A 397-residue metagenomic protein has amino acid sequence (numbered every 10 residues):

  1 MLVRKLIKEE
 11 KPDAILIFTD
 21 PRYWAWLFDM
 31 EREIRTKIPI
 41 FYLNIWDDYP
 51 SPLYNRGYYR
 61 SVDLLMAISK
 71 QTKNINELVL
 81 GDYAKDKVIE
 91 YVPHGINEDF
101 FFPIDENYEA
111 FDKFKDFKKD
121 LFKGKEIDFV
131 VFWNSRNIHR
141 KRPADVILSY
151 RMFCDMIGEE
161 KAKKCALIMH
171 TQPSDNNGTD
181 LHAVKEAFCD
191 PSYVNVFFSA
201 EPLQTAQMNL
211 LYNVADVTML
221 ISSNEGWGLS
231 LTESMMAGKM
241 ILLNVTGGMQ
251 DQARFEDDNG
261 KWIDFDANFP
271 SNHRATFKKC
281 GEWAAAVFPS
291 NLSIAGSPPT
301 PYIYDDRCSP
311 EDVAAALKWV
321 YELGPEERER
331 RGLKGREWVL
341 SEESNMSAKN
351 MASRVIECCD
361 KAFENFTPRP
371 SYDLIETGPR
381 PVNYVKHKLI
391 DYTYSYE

Functional and structural regions predicted by a protein language model:
M1-S61, K70: Extended catalytic core of nucleotide-activated donor transferases of GT-like folds
E33, G178-A206: Nucleotide-activated donor-binding/catalytic signature segment of Leloir-type glycosyltransferases, i.e., the conserved
P52-Y91, I96-Y108, A183: A short, active-site helix/loop in glycosyltransferases that binds the activated sugar's phosphate group
K123-K141, I147-Y150, L167: Conserved donor-binding/catalytic core segment of Leloir-type glycosyltransferases
S223: Aromatic "clamp/platform" in nucleotide-sugar-dependent glycosyltransferases that forms part of the donor/acceptor
D251, E256-W319: Change "using UDP/GDP/dTDP sugars" to "using nucleotide sugars
Y304-D312, P325-E357: A charged, aromatic-enriched C-terminal amphipathic alpha-helix characteristic of glycosyltransferases across folds
N345-S395: C-terminal alpha-helical cap of glycosyltransferases
